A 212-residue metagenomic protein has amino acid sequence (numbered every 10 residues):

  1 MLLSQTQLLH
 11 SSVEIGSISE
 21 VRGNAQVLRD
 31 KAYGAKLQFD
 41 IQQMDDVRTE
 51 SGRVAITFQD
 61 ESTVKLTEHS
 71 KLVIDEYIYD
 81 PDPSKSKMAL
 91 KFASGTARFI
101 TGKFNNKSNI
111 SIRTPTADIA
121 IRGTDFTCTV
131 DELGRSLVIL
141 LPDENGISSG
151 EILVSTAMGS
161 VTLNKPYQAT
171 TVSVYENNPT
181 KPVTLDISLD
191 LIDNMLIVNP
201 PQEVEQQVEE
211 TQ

Functional and structural regions predicted by a protein language model:
M1-S11, Y33-K36, E50, Q59 (+3 more regions): C-terminal interaction modules
L9-D30: Short N-terminal segments immediately surrounding and downstream of signal-peptide cleavage
E20-R22, T49, I121: Short, conserved beta-strand element in jelly-roll/cupin
G23-N24, G52-V54, K71, T124-F126: Generic short beta-strand segments
R29, K36-L37, T67, E76 (+2 more regions): Short linear motifs in exposed loops
R29-Q43, R48-R53: N-terminal post-signal-peptidase region of extra-cytosolic proteins
D30-A32, V73-I78, I121-C128, E132: Conserved short histidine dyad/triad with adjacent acidic residue
V47-T57, V64-P115, I119, D143-I152: Short, small-residue-rich packing micro-motifs
